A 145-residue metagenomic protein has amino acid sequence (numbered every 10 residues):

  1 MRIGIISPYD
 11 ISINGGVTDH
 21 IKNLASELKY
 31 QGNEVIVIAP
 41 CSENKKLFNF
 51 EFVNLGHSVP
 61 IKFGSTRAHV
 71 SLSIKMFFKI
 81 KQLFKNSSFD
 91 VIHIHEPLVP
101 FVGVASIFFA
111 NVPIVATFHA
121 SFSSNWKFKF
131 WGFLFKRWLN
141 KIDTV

Functional and structural regions predicted by a protein language model:
M1-I3: Extreme N-terminal starter segment of soluble prokaryotic enzymes
S7-S12, I21-K22, S26-K75, L83: N-terminal strand-loop element at the rim of the active site of nucleotide-sugar-dependent glycosyltransferases
P8, H95-E96, F118-F122: Histidine-centered beta-alpha loop that forms part of the nucleotide-sugar donor binding/catalytic region in diverse
E34-I36, V91, I114: Hydrophobic anchor at the start of a short beta-strand that flanks the dinucleotide cofactor-binding loop
S73, I94-P100: Short His-centered aromatic/hydrophobic patch
L83-F89: Glycine-rich phosphate-binding loop signature in dinucleotide/nucleotide-binding domains
D90-V91, T144: Short, Asp-centered acidic motifs that coordinate Mg2+ and/or phosphate in catalytic or ligand-binding sites
F108, F122, F128-V145: Membrane-proximal helix-turn-helix segments that form the acceptor-binding/catalytic region of lipid-linked
